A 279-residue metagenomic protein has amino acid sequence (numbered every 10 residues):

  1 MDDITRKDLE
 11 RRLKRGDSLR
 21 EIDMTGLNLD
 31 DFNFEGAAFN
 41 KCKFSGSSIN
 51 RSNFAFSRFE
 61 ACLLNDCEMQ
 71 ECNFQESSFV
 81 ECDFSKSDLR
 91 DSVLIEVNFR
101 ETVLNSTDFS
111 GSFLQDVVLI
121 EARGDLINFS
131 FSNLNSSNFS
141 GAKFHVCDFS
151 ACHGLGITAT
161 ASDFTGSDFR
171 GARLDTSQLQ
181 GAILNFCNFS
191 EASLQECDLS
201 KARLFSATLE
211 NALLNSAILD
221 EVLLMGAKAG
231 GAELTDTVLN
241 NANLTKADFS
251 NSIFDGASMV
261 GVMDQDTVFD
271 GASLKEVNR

Functional and structural regions predicted by a protein language model:
M1-R279: Tandem repeat scaffolds
